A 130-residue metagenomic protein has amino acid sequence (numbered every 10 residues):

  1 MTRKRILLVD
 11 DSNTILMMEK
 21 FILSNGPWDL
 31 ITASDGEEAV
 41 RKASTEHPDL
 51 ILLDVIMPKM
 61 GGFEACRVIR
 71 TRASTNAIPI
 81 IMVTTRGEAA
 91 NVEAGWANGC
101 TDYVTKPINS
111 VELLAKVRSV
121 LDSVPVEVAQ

Functional and structural regions predicted by a protein language model:
M17-N25: Charged docking surfaces used in two-component/phosphorelay signaling
P27-S34, K42, V104: Short hydrophobic/Thr-rich beta-strand motif most characteristic of the beta2 strand and flanking loop of CheY-like
E46-L52: Active-site beta3 strand of CheY-like receiver
M57: Receiver (REC) domain active-site loop signature in two-component systems and cognate sites in sensor histidine kinases
I108-V117: C-terminal output helix
